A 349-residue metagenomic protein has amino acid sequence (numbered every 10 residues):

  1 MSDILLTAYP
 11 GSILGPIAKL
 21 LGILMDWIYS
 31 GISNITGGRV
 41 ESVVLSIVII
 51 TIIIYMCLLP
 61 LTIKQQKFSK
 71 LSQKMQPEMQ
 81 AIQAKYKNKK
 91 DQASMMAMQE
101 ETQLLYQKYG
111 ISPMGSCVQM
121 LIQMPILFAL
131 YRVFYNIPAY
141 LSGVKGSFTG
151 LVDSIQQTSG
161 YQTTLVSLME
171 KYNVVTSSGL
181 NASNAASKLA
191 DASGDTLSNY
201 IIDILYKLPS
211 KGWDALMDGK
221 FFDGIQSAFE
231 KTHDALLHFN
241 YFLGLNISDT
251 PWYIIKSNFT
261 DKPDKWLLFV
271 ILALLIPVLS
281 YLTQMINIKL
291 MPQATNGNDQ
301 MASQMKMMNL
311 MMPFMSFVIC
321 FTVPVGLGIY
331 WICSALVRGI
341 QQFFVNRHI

Functional and structural regions predicted by a protein language model:
M1-G37, L243, I247: Short, strongly hydrophobic alpha-helical membrane anchors
P10, L14-L21, S42, S72 (+2 more regions): Solvent-exposed, acidic/flexible segments
K19, I23, W27, I47-I52 (+6 more regions): Generic alpha-helical secondary structure signal
L20, L24-S33, F128-G146, Q284-K289: Juxtamembrane "helix exit" motif at the C-terminal ends of alpha-helical transmembrane segments in multi-pass membrane
W27-I63, Q226-T232, I255-V278: Hydrophobic alpha-helical transmembrane segments
I47-V48, S116, G326-G328: Alpha-helical transmembrane segments and their helix-entry boundary regions
M56-L130, N136, T283-F321, L336-H348: Membrane-interface amphipathic helices and adjacent TM-edge segments
R132, P138, V152-I349: Hydrophobic alpha-helical transmembrane segments and adjacent short intramembrane/lumenal linkers of inner/organellar
